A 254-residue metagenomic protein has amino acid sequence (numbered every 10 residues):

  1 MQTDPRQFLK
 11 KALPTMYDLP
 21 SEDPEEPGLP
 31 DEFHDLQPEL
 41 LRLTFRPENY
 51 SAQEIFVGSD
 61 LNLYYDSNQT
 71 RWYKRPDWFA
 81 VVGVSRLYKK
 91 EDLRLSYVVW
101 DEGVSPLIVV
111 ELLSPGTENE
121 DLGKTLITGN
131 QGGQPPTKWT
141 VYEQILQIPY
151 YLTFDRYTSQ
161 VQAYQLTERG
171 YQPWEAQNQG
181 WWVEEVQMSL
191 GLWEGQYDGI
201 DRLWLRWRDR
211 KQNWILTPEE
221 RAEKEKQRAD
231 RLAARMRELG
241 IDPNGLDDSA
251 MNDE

Functional and structural regions predicted by a protein language model:
Q2-P30, D35, P47, Y65-T70 (+3 more regions): C-terminal interaction segment
D31-S59, D66-F79: Acidic-basic catalytic patches of nuclease active cores, encompassing PD-(D/E)XK and other metal-cofactor nuclease
G58-L61, E91: Short Pro/Gly-enriched beta-strand edge/turn motifs at strand-loop
